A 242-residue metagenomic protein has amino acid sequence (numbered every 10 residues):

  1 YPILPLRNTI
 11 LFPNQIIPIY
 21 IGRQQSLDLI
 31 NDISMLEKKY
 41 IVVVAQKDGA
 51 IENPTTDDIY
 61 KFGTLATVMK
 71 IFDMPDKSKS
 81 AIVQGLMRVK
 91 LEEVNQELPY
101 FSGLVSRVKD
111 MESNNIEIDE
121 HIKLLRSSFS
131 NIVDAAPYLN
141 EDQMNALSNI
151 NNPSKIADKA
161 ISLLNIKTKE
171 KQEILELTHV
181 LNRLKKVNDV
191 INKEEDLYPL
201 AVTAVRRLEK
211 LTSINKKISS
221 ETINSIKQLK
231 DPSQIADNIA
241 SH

Functional and structural regions predicted by a protein language model:
Y1-H242: N-terminal low-complexity, acidic/polar interaction/targeting segments
